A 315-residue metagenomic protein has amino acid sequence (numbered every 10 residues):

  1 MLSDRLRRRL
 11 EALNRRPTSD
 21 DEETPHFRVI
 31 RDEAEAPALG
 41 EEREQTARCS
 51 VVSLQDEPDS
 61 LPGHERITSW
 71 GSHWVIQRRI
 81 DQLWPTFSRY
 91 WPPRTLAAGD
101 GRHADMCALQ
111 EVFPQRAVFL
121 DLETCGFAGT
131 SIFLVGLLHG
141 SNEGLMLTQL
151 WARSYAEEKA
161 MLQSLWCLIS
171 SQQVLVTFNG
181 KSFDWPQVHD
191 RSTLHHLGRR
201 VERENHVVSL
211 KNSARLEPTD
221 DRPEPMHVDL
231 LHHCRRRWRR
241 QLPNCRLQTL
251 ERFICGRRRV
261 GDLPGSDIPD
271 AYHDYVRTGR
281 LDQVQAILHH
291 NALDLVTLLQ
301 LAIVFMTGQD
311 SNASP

Functional and structural regions predicted by a protein language model:
M1-F113: N-terminal accessory regions of nucleic-acid-interacting proteins
R5-R9, T86, D105-A108, S164 (+4 more regions): Exposed alpha-helical structural elements
P58, P223, R252, D310-S311 (+1 more regions): Anionic, Ser/Thr-rich low-complexity intrinsically disordered regions
A104-V174, H206: Conserved RNase H-like, two-metal-ion catalytic cores of nucleic-acid enzymes
G129-L134, L138-N142, L147-T148, L175 (+1 more regions): Metal-dependent phosphoesterase core characteristic of DEDDh/y 3'-5' exonuclease domains
C167, S171, L194-L197, T307: Secondary-structure boundary motif
L299-P315: Acidic catalytic cores of enzymes that act on phosphate-bearing nucleotides/polynucleotides
